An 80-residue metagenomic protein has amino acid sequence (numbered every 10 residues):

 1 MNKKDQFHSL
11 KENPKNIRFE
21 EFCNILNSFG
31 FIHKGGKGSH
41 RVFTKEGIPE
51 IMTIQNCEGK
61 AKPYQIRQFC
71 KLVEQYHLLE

Functional and structural regions predicted by a protein language model:
M1, K11-P14, I51: Terminus-proximal functional modules
M1-N2, E80: Absolute protein N-terminus
K3-K11, K71: Mixed-charge (Asp/Glu-Lys/Arg
K11-G30: Polyanion-binding surface elements
S28-Q55: A short, structured beta-strand/loop element
C57-E80: C-terminal structural segments of small proteins and small subunits
